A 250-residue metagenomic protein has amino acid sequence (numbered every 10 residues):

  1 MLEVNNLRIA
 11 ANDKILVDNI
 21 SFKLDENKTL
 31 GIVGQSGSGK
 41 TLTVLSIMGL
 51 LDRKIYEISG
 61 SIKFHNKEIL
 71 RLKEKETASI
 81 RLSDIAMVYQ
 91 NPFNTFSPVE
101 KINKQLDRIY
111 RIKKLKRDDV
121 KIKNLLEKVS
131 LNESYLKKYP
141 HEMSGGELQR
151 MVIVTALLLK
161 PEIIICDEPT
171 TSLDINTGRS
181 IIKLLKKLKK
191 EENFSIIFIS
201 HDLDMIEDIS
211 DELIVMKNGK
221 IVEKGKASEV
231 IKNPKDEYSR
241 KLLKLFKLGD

Functional and structural regions predicted by a protein language model:
R53, K232-D250: C-terminal boundary and immediately downstream tail of ABC-type ATPase nucleotide-binding domains
D119-S134, L243: Conserved ABC ATPase "signature" region
Y139-M143, E147: Conserved ABC ATPase signature
L158-E162: A short, proline-enriched helix->beta-strand linker immediately N-terminal to the Walker B motif in ABC-type P-loop
I206-D208: A short, surface-exposed alpha-helical micro-motif characterized by mixed small hydrophobic and charged/polar residues
K224-G225: ABC ATPase "signature
